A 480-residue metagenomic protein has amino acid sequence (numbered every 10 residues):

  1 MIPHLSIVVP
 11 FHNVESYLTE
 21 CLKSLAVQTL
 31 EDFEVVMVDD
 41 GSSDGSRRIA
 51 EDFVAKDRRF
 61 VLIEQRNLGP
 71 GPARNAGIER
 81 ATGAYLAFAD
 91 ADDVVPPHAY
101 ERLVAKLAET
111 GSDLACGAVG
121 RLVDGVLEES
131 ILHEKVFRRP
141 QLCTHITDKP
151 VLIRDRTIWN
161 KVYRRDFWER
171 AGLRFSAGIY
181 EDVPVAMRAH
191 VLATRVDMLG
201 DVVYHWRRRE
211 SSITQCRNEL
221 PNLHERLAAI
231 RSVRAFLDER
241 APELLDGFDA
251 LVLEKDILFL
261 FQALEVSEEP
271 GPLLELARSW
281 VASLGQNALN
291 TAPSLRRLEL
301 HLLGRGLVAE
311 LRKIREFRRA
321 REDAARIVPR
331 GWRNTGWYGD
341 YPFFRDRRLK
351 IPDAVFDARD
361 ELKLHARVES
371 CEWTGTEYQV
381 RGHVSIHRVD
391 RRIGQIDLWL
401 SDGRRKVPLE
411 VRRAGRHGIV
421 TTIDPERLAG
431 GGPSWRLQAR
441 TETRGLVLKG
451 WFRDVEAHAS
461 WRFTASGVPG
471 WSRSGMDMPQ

Functional and structural regions predicted by a protein language model:
M1-A235, E239, E377: Nucleotide-sugar donor-binding/catalytic module of glycosyltransferases that assemble extracellular/cell-envelope
V119, L173-F175, V233, E254-Q262 (+1 more regions): A short, terminal or domain-edge coil/loop segment
L227-R234, L253, I257, L274-A282: Hydrophobic core segments within long, regular secondary-structure runs in both alpha- and beta-rich folds
A228-G247, S283-N287: C-terminal, non-catalytic tails of nucleotide-sugar-dependent glycosyltransferases
L245-S267: P-loop NTPase catalytic cores that bind/hydrolyze ATP
V266-Q480: Basic, ligand-binding patches in group-transfer machinery, especially extracytoplasmic/periplasmic segments
